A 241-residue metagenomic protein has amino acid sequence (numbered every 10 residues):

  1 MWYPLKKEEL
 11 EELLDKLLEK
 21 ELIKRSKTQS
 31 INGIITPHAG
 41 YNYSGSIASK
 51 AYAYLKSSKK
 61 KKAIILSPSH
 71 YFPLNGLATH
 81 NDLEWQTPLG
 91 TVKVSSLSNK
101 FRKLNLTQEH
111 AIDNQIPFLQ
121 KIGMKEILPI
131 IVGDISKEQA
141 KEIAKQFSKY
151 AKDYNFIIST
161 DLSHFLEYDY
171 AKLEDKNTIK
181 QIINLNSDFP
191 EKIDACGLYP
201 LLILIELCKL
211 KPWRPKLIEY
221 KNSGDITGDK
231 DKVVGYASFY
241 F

Functional and structural regions predicted by a protein language model:
M1-T227, Y240: Active-site histidine-anchored catalytic micro-motif
K232-S238: Short hydrophobic/aromatic beta-strand or adjacent loop that forms the aromatic wall/cage of a ligand/substrate-binding
